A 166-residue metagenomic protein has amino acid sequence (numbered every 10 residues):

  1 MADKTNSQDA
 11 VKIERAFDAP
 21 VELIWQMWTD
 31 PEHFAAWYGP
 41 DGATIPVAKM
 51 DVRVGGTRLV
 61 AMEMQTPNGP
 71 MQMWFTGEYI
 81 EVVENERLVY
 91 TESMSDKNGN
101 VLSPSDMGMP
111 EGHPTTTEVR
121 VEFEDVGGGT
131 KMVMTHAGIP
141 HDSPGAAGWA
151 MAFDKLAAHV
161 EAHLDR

Functional and structural regions predicted by a protein language model:
M1-I45: Hydrophobic ligand-binding cavity/cleft-lining segments
M1-Q8, A158-R166: Basic/polar N-terminal segments that are highly enriched at the extreme N-terminus, encompassing both cleavable
T5-S7, V52, G69-M73, E111-T115 (+2 more regions): A generic structural micro-feature
Q8-E14, V21, T57, W74 (+3 more regions): Intrinsic-disorder/low-complexity, polar/charged segments enriched in Ser/Thr/Lys/Arg/Asp/Glu/Gln
K12, E32-W74, E78, R166: Short beta-edge strand/loop motif at the mouth of beta-sheet-based domains
I24, F34, R58, Y79 (+4 more regions): Hydrophobic pocket/interface hotspot
P31, R58-M62, N100-G108: Short Pro/Gly-enriched beta-strand edge/turn motifs at strand-loop
E81, E86-A150: Beta-strand/loop substructures that line and gate deep hydrophobic ligand-binding cavities in soluble
